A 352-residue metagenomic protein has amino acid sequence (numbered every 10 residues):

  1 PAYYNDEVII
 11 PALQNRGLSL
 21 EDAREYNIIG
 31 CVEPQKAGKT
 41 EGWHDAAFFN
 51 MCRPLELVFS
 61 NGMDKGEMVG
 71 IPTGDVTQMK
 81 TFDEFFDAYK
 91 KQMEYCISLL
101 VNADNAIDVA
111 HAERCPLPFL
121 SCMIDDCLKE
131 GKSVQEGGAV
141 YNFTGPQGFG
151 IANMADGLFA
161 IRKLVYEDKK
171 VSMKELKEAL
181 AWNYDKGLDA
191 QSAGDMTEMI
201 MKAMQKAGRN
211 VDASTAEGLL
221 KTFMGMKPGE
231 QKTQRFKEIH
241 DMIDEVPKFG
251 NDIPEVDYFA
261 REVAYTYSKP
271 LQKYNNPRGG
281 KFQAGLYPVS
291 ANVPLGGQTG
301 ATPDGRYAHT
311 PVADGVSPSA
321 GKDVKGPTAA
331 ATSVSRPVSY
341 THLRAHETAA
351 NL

Functional and structural regions predicted by a protein language model:
P1-Q14: Extended, regular secondary-structure scaffolds
Y26-A139, D241-S290: Accessory "access/gating" subregions that flank catalytic or transport cores
K80-F82, F86, I161-V171: Inter-helical turn/loop segments and adjacent helix faces that build the functional surface of alpha-helical bundle
I97, D104-H111, K132-E136, K169-G315: Internal maturation/activation junctions in enzymes
C127, G157-V165, L180-N183, M204: Generic structural signal for hydrophobic core residues of well-folded globular domains
G137-A160: Conserved phosphate/anionic-ligand binding catalytic regions in large, soluble enzymes, centered on
P303-Y340: Long, His/Glu/Asp-enriched segments that create or flank divalent metal/ion-associated functional microenvironments
T341-T348: Conserved small/polar residues in nucleotide/adenosyl-binding loops
